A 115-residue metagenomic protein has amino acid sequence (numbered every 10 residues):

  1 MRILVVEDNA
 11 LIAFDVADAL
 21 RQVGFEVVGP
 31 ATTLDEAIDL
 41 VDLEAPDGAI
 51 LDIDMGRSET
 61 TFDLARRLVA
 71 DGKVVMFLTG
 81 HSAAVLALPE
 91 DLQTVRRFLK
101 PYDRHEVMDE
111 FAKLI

Functional and structural regions predicted by a protein language model:
E7: Conserved acidic carboxylate
A10, T32-E36, H105: Acidic phosphotransfer microenvironment of two-component signaling modules
A10-G29: Two-component/phosphorelay signaling modules centered on CheY-like receiver
P30-G48: Acidic, metal-coordinating helix/loop segments flanking the phosphotransfer/catalytic sites of two-component signaling
L51-V69: Conserved phosphotransfer microenvironments
V85, Y102-L114: C-terminal output helix
P89-F98: As written
